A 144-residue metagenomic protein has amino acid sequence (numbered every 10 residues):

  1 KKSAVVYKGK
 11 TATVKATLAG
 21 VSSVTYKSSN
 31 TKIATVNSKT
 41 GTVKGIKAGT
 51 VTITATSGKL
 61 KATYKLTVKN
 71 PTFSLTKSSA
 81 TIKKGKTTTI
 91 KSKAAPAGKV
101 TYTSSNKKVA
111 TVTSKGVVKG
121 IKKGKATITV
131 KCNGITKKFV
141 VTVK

Functional and structural regions predicted by a protein language model:
K1-K144: Extracytoplasmic soluble-region selector
